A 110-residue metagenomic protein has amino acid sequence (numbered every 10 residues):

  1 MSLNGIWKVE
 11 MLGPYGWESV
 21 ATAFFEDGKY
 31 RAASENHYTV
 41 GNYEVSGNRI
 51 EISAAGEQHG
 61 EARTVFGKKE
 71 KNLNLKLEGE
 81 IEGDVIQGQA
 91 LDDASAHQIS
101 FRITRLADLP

Functional and structural regions predicted by a protein language model:
M1-G16, G88-A90: Tryptophan-anchored aromatic micro-motifs
K8, S53-A55, E78-E80, Q89-L91 (+1 more regions): Residue-level recognition of well-ordered beta-strand positions that form the cores of beta-sheet-rich folds across
K8-A32: N-terminal first-folded block
L12-G13, A33-T39, A55-H59, L91-Q98: Short, solvent-exposed aromatic-acidic interface loops
W17-V20, Y38, N72-N74, A96-S100: Short, mixed charged/polar active-site loops that provide acid/base catalysis or chelate metal/phosphate cofactors
F24-D27, V45, I81, R105: Generic beta-strand structural signal
E35-V85: Contiguous, well-ordered beta-strand patches that form the walls/edges of small beta-barrel/beta-sandwich domains
N42-R49, V85-P110: Edge beta-strand at a domain terminus
